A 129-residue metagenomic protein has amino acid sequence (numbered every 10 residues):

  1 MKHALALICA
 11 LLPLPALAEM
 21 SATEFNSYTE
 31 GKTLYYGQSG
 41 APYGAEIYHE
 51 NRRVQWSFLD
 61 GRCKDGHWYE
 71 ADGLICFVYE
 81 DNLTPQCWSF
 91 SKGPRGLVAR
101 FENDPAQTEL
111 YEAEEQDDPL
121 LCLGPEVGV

Functional and structural regions predicted by a protein language model:
M1-A4: Positively charged n-region of N-terminal signal peptides that target proteins for export
A6-P15: Bacterial N-terminal signal peptides
A16-D65, L74-V129: Lipid interaction determinants
